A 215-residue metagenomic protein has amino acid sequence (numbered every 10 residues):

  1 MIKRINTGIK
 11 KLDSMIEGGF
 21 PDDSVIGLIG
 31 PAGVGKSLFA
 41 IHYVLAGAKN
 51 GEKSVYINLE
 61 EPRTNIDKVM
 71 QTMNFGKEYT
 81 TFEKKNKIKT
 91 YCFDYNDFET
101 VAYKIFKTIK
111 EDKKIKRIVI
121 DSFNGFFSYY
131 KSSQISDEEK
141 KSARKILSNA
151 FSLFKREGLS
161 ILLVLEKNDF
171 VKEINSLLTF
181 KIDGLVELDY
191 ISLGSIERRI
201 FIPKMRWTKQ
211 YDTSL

Functional and structural regions predicted by a protein language model:
M1-T7: Dynamic helix-loop-helix/coil hinge segments at AAA+ ATPase domain boundaries and subdomain interfaces
T7-G19: Pre-Walker A adenine-sensing motif
F20, A48, F151-K155: Conserved ATPase "switch" residues in P-loop NTPase domains
I26, P31-N96: Conserved P-loop
P31-G33, E52, L59-P62, S122-G125 (+2 more regions): Short, ordered loop/turn segments at secondary-structure junctions
F93-L159: Phosphate-binding/switch loop-helix module in NTP-utilizing enzymes
L159-L215: Phosphate-binding/switch region of NTP-binding enzymes
